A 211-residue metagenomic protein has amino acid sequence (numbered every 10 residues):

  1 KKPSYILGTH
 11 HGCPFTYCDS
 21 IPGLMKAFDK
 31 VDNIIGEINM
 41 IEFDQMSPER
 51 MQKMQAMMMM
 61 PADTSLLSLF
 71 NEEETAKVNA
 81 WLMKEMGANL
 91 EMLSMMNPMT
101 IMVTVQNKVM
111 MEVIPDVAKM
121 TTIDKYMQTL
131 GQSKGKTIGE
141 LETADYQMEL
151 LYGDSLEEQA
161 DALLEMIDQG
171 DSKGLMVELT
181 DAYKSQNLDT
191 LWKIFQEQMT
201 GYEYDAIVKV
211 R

Functional and structural regions predicted by a protein language model:
K2-V210: Structured, acidic catalytic/metal-binding patches in enzyme active sites
